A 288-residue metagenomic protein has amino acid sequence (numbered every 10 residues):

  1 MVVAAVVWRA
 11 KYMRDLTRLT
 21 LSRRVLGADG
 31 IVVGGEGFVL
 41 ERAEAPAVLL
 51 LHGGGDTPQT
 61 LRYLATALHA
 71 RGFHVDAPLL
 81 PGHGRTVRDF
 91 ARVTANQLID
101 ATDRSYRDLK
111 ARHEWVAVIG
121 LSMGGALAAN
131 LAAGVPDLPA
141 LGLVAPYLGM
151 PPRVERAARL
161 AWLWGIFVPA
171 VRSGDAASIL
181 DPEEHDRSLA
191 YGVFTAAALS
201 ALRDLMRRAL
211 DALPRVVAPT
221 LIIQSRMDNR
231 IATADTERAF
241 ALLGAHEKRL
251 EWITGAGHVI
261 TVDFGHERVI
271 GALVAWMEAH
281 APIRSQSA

Functional and structural regions predicted by a protein language model:
I31-G84: Short, surface-exposed "cap/lid" segments of acyl-processing enzymes
L64, A218, A232-A241: Short alpha-helix in the alpha/beta-hydrolase fold that links the catalytic acid
R85-A117: Catalytic nucleophile-loop/oxyanion-hole region of alpha/beta-hydrolase and closely related hydrolase-like folds
G120-G124, A128: Gly/Ala-rich beta-loop-alpha elbow adjacent to hydrolase catalytic centers
V216, I222-Q224, D228: Short beta-strand/loop motif that positions the catalytic acidic residue of the alpha/beta-hydrolase fold
M227-I231, V259: Acidic catalytic loop of the alpha/beta-hydrolase fold
E237, A241-V259: Catalytic histidine neighborhood in serine/cysteine hydrolases with alpha/beta-hydrolase-type architecture
T254-A288: Catalytic active-site module of serine/aspartate enzymes centered on a nucleophile-bearing elbow/loop
